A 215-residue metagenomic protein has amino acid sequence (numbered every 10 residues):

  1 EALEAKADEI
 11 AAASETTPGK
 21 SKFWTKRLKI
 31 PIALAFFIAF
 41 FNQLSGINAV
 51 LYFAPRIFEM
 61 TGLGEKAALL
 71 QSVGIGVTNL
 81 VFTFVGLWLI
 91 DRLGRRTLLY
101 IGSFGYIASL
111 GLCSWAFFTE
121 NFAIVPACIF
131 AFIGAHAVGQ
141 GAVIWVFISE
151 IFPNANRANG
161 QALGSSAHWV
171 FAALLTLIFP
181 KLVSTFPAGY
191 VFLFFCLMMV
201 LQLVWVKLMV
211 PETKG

Functional and structural regions predicted by a protein language model:
E1, A12-G215: Alpha-helical transmembrane bundle of multi-pass membrane proteins
A2-A7: Extended, highly charged alpha-helical segments
